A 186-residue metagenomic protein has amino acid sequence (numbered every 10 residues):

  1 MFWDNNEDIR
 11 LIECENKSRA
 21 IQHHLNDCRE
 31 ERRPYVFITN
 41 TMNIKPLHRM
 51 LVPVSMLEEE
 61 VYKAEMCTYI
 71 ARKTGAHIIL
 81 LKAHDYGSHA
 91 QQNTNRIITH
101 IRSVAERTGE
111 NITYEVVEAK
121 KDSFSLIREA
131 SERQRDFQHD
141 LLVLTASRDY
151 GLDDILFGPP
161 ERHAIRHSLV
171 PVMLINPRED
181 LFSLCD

Functional and structural regions predicted by a protein language model:
M1, Y114-S123: Short beta->alpha junction loops
M1-N43, Q134-D186: Gly/Ser-rich helix-loop-strand patches that form or flank binding pockets for ribonucleotide-derived cofactors
W3, D27-E31, N43-L81, G87-T108 (+2 more regions): Short acidic/Ser/Thr-enriched loop-to-helix initiation segments
E60, S123-F124, D154: A conditional alpha-helix N-cap/helix-loop micro-motif detector
K82, V116-E118, N176: Residue-level recognition of beta-strand->loop/alpha-helix junctions
Y86-A90, K120-S123, Y150-G151: Short, small-residue-enriched loops and turns at beta-alpha junctions that line or gate enzyme active sites
N95-T99, R128-A130, L156-E161: Charged helix-capping and loop-helix junction motifs
D122-R135: A short, acidic, amphipathic alpha-helical segment used as a generic capping/interface helix at domain edges
